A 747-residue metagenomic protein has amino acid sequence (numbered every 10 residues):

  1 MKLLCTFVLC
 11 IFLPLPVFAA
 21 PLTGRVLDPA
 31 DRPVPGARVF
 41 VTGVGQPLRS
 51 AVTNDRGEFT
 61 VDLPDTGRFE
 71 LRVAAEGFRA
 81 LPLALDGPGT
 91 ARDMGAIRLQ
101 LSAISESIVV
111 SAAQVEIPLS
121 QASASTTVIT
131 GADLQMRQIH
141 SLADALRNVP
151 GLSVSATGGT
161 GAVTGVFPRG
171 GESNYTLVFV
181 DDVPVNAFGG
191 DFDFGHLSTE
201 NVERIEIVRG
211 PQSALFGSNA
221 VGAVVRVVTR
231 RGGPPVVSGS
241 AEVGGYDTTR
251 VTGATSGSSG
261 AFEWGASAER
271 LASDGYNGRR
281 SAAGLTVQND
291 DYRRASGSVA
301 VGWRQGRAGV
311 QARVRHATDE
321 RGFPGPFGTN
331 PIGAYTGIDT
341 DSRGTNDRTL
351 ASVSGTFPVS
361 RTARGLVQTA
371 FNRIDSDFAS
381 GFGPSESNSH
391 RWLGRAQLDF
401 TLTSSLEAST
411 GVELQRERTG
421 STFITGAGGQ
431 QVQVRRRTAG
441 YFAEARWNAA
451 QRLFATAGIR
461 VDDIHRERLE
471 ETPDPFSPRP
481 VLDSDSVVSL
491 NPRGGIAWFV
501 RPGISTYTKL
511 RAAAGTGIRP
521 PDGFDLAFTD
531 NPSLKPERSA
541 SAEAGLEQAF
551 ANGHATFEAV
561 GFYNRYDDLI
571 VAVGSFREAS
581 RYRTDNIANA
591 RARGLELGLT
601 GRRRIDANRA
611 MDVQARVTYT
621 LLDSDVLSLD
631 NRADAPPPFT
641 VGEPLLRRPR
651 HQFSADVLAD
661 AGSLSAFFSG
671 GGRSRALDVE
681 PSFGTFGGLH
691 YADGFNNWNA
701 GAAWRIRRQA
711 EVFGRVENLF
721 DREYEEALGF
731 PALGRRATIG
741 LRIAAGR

Functional and structural regions predicted by a protein language model:
T42-V44, A74-F78, P88-Q135, A143 (+2 more regions): Short, acidic, small-residue-rich periplasmic hinge/interaction motif at the N-terminus of Gram-negative outer-membrane
T126, A143-P184, E203: Extracytoplasmic beta-strand/coil segments of soluble accessory domains associated with Gram-negative outer-membrane
V183-R209: Short acidic/polar hinge/loop motifs at secondary-structure boundaries that mediate gating or recognition
G245-A272, A283-R321, R343-R364, L402-L406 (+1 more regions): Transmembrane beta-barrel wall of Gram-negative outer-membrane proteins
S256-S258, S267, G302-G306, A445 (+5 more regions): Conserved C-terminal beta-signal and adjacent last beta-strands/turns of outer-membrane beta-barrel proteins
G355-F357, F400-S409, E413, V432-N564 (+2 more regions): Structural signature of Gram-negative outer-membrane beta-barrels, strongest in the C-terminal barrel of TonB-dependent
T362-F378, T419-G420, A497-G515, R519 (+4 more regions): Membrane-embedded beta-barrel scaffold of Gram-negative outer-membrane proteins
N448-A455, D463, F562-R565, N586-E680 (+1 more regions): Gram-negative outer-membrane beta-barrel transporters
